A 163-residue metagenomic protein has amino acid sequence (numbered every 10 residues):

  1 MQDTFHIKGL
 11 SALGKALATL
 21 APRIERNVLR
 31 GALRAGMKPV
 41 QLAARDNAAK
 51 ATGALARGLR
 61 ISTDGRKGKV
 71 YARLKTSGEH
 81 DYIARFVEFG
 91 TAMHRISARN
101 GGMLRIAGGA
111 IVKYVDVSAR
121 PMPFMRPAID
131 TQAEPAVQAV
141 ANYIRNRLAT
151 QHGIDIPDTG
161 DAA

Functional and structural regions predicted by a protein language model:
M1-A12, R45-A163: Charged, low-complexity interaction tracts
G14, R34-M37, T63: Generic structural concept
A16-L20: Short, charged/polar, low-complexity loop and linker segments that flank or interrupt alpha-helical bundles
A21-E25: Short amphipathic alpha-helical interaction patches enriched in hydrophobic/aromatic residues with interspersed Lys/Arg
A32-A44, A136: Non-globular disordered terminal and juxtamembrane segments underlying protein topogenesis/assembly
